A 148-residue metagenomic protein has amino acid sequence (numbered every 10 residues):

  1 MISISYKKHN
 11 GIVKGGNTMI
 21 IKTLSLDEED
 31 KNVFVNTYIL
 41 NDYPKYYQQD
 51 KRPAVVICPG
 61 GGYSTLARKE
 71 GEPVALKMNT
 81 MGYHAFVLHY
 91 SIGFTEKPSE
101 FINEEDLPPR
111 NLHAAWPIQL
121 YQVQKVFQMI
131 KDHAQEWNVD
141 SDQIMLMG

Functional and structural regions predicted by a protein language model:
M1-T18: Short, Lys/Arg-enriched N-terminal segments with co-localized hydrophobic residues within the first ~10-30 amino acids
M19-Q49: N-terminal cap/lid segment of alpha/beta-hydrolase-fold proteins
R52-G60: Short beta-strand element of the alpha/beta-hydrolase
G62-S64, A85: Serine-hydrolase catalytic-loop signature spanning alpha/beta hydrolases and amidase-signature enzymes
K69-F86: Short amphipathic alpha-helix adjacent to the substrate-entry channel of hydrolases
H89-P117: Cap/lid segment of the alpha/beta-hydrolase catalytic domain
D106-Q135: Alpha/beta-hydrolase active-site loop
N138-G148: Alpha/beta-hydrolase fold nucleophile elbow
